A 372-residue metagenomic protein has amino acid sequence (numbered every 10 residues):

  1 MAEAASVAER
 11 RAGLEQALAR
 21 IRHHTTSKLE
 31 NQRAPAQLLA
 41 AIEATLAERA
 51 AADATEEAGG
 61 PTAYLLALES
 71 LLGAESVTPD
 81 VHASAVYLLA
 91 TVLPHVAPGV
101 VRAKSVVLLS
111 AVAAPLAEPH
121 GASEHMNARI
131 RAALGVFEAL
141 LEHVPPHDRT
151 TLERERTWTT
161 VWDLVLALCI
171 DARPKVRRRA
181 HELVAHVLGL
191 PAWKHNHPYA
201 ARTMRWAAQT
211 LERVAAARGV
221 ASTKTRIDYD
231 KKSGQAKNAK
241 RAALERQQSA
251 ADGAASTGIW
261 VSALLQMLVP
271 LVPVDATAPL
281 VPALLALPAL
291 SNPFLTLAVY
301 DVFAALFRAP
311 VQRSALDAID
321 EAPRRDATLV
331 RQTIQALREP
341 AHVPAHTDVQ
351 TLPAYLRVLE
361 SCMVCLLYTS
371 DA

Functional and structural regions predicted by a protein language model:
A2-L65, E69, D80: N-terminal alpha-helical scaffolding segments that mark the starts of alpha-solenoid/helical-repeat architectures
A5, T26-R33, L72-V81, A117-R131 (+7 more regions): Short coil/turn segments at helix-helix junctions and helix-capping linkers within large alpha-helical proteins
A17, A67-L72, V112-L116, L164-L166 (+4 more regions): Buried hydrophobic core positions in alpha-solenoid tandem helical repeats
L29-L46, T78-L93, M126-V144, A251-S262 (+2 more regions): HEAT-repeat alpha-solenoid elements in large eukaryotic scaffold proteins
T45-A52, L71, T91-G99, L140-H147 (+8 more regions): Residue-level signature of the C-terminal ends
L68-K175, E182-A185, K237: Long amphipathic alpha-helical scaffold regions
N127, K175, A192-A283, Q335-L337 (+1 more regions): Long alpha-helical HEAT/HEAT-like repeat alpha-solenoid scaffolds in very large eukaryotic proteins, especially those
Y368-A372: Conserved small/polar residues in nucleotide/adenosyl-binding loops
